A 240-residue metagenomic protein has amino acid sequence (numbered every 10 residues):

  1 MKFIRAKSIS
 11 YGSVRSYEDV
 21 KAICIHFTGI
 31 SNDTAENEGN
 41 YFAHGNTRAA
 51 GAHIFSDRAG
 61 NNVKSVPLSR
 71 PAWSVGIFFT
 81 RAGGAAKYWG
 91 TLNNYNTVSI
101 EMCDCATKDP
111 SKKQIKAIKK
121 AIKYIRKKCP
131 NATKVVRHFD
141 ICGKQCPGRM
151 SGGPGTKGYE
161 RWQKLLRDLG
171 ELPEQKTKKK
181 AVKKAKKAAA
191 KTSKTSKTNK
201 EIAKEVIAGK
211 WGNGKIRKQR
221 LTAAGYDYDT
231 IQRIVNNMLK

Functional and structural regions predicted by a protein language model:
M1-N131: Active-site-adjacent loop/helix surface patches within enzyme catalytic domains that shape the substrate-binding cleft
F3-R5, S16-Y17, N94-S99, C103-T195: Basic/polar, cationic surfaces and motifs that engage anionic cell-wall and phosphate/carboxylate ligands
A185, S193-W211, K240: Disulfide-bonded cysteine-rich modules in secreted/extracellular proteins, activating on the conserved Cys frameworks
I207-K218, Y226-Y228: Extracytoplasmic Gram-positive cell-surface binding/anchoring modules and repeats
Y228-K240: Extracellular LysM carbohydrate-binding repeats and other cell-envelope/extracellular binding modules
